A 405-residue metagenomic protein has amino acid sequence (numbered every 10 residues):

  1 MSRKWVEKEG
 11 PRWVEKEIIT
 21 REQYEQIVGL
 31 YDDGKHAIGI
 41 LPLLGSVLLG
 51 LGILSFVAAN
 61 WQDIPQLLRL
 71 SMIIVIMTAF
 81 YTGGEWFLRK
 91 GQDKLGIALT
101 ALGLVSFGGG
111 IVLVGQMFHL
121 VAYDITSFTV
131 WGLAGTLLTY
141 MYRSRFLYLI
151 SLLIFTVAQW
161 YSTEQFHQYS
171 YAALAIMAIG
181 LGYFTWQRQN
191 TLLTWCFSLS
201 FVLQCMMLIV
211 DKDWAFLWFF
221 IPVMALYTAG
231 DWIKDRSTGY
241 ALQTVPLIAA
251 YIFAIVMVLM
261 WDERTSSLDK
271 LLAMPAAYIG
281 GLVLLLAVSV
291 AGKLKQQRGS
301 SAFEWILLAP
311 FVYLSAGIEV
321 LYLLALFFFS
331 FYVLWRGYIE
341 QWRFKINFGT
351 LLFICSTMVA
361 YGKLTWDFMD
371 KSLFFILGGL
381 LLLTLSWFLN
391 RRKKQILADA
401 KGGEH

Functional and structural regions predicted by a protein language model:
M1-H405: Alpha-helical multi-pass membrane segments and their bilayer interfacial helix-loop junctions
